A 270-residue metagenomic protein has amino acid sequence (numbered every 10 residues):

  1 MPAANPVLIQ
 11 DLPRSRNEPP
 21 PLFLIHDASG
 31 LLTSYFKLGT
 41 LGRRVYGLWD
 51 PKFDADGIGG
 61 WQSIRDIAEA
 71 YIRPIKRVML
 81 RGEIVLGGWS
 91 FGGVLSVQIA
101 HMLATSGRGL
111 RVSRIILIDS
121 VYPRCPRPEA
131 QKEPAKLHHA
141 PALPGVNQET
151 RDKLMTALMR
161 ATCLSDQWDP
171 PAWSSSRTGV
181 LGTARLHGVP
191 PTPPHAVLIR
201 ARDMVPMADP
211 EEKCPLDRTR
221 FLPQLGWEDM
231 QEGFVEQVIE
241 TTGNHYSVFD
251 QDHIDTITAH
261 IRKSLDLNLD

Functional and structural regions predicted by a protein language model:
M1-D270: A hydrolase-biased, glycine/serine/histidine/acidic-enriched motif that marks catalytic-domain neighborhoods in diverse
